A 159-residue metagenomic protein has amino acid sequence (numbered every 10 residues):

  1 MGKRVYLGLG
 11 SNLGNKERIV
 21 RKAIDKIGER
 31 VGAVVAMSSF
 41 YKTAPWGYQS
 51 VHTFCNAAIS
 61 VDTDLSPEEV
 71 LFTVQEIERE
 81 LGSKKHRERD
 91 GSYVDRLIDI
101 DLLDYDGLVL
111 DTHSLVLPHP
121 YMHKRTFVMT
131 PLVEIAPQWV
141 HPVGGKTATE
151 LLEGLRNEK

Functional and structural regions predicted by a protein language model:
G2-L7, L13-L97, G107: Nucleotide and nucleotide-moiety/phosphate-recognizing core
R4-Y6, G10, F127, H141: Short glycine- and Lys/Arg-enriched binding-loop motifs that mark or flank ligand-binding interfaces
W46-T53, E68-L71, Q75-K159: Flexible, gly/pro- and Lys/Arg-enriched active-site loops
